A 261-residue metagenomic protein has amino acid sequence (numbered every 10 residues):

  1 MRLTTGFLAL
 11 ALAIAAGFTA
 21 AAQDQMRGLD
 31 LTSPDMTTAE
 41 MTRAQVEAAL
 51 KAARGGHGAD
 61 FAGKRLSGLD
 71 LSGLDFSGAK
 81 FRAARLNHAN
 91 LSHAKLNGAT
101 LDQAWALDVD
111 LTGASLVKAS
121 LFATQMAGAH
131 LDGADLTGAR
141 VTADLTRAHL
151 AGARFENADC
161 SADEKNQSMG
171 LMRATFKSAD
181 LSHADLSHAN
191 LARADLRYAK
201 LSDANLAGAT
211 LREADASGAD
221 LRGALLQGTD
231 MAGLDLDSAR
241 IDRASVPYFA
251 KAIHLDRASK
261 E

Functional and structural regions predicted by a protein language model:
M1-T5: Positively charged n-region of N-terminal signal peptides that target proteins for export
F7-G17: Bacterial N-terminal signal peptides
A22-E261: Tandem repeat scaffolds
